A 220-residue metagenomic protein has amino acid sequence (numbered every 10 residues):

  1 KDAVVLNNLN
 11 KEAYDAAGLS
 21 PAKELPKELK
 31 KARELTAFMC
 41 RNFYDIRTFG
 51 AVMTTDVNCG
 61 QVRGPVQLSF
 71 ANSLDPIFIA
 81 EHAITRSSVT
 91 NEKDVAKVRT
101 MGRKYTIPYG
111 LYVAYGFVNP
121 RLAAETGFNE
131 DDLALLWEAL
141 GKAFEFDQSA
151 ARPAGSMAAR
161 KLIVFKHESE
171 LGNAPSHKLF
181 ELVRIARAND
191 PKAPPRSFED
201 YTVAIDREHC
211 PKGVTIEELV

Functional and structural regions predicted by a protein language model:
K1-V220: RNA-binding basic/glycine-rich loop and surface signature characteristic of RAMP-family CRISPR effectors
